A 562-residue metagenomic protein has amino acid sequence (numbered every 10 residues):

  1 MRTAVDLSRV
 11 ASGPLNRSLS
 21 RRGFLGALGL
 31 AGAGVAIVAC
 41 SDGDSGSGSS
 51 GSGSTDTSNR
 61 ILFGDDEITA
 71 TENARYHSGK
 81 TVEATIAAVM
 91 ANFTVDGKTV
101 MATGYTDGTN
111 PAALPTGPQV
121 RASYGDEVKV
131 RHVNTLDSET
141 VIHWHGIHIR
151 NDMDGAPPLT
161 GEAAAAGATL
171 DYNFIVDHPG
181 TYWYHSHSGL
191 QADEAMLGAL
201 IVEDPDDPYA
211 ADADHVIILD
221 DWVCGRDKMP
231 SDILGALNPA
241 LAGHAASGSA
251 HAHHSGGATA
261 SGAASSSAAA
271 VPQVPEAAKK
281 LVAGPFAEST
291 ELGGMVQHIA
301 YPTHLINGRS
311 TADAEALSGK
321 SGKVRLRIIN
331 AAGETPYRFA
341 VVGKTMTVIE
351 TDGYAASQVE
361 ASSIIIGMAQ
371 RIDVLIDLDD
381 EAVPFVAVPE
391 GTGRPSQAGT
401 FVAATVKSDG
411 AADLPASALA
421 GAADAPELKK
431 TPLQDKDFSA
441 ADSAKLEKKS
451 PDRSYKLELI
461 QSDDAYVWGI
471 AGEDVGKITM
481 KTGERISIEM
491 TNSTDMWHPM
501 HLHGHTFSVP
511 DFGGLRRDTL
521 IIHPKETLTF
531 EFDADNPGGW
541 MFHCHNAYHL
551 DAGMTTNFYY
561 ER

Functional and structural regions predicted by a protein language model:
M1-L19, L30-A36: N-terminal secretory signal peptides
R2-T3, V82-D207, T335-I364, P384-A398 (+3 more regions): Histidine- and aromatic-enriched segments that form or immediately flank copper-ligand environments
F24-G43: Hydrophobic single-pass membrane-targeting/anchoring helices
G26, S41-D42, G53-T85, M196-P272 (+4 more regions): Extended terminal and domain-junction accessory segments
S47-S50: Glycine-rich, low-complexity intrinsically disordered regions
Y76, T81-A87, F93, A269-V296: A eukaryote-biased signal for short, well-structured alpha-helical docking elements
V95-D96, A210, G225-K228, A314 (+1 more regions): Short helix/loop capping segments that flank catalytic or ligand/cofactor-binding pockets
M153-P158, E162-A165, D221, E276-L428 (+1 more regions): Histidine- and aromatic-rich segments of cupredoxin/plastocyanin-like copper-binding domains
